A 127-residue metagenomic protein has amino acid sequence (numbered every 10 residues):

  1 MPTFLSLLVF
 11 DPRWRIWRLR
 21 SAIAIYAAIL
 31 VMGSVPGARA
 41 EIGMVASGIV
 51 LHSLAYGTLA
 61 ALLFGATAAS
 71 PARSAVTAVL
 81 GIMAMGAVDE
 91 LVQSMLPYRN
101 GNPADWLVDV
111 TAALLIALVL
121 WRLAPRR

Functional and structural regions predicted by a protein language model:
M1-G65: "…centered on the first transmembrane helix and the immediately adjacent amphipathic helix/loop
I16-R20, A46, S70-T77, N102-P103 (+1 more regions): Membrane-helix interface segments
L19-I23, V50, A75-L80, W106-V110: Hydrophobic alpha-helical transmembrane segments
A28-G33, A61, I82-E90, A113 (+1 more regions): Alpha-helical transmembrane segments of multi-pass membrane proteins
V35-P36, A68, P97, A124: Short helix-capping/hinge motifs at transmembrane helix termini and TM-loop junctions
G43-A46, A87-V110: Interfacial helix-loop-helix junctions of multi-pass membrane proteins
A55-P71, T111-A124: Membrane-interfacial alpha-helical segments at the cytosolic side of multi-pass membrane proteins
T67, P71-A87: Membrane-embedded alpha-helical segments that form the functional core of polytopic membrane enzymes, especially those
